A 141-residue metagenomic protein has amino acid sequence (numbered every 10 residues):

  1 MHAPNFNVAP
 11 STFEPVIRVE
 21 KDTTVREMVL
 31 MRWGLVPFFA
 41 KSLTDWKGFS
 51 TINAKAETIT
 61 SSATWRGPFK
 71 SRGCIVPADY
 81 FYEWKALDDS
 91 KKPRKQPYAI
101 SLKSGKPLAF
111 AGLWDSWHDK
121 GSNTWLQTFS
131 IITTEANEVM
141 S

Functional and structural regions predicted by a protein language model:
M1-S141: Short linear sequence motif anchored by a di-proline
